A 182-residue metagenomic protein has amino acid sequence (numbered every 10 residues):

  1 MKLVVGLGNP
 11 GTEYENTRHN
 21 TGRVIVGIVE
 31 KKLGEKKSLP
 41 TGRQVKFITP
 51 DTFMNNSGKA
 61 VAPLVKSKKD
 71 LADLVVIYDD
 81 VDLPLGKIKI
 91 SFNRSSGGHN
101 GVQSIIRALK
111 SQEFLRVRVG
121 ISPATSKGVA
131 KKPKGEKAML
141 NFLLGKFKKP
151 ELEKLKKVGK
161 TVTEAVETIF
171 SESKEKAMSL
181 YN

Functional and structural regions predicted by a protein language model:
K2-N93, Q103-R118, P123-N141, G145 (+1 more regions): Nucleotide and nucleotide-moiety/phosphate-recognizing core
G98-G101: Hydrophobic alpha-helical segments within soluble ligand-binding/sensing domains
